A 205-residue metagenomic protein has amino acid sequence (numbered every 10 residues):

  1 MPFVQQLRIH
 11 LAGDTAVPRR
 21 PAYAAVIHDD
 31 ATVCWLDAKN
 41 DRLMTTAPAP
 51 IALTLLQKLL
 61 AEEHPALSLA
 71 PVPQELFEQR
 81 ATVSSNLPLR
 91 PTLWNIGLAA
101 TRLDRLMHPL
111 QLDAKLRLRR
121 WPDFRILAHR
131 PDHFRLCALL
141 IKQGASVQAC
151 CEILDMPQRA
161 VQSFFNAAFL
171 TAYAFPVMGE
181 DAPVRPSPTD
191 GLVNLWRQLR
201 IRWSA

Functional and structural regions predicted by a protein language model:
M1-A205: Acidic, Ser/Thr/Pro-enriched low-complexity segments and adjacent helix/loop capping patches that create flexible
